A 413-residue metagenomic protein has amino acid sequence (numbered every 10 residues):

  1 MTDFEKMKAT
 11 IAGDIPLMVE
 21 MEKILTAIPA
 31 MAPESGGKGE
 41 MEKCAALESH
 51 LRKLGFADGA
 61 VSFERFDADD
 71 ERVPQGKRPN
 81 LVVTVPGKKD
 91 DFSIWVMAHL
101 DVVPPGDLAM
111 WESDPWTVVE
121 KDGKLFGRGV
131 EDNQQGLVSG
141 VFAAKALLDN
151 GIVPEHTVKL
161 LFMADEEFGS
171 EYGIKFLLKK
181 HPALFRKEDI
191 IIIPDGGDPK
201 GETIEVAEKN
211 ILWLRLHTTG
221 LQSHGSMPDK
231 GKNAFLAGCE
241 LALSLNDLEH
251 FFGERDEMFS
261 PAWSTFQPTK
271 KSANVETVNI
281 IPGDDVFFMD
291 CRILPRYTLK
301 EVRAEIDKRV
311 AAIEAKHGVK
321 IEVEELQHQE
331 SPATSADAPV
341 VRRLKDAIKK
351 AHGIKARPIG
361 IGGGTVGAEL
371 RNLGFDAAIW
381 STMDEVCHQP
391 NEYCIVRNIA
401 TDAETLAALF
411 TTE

Functional and structural regions predicted by a protein language model:
M1-K6, A12-G13, A30, A60 (+4 more regions): Metal-dependent amide/peptide-bond hydrolase catalytic core, centered on the "pita-bread" metallohydrolase fold
T2-L125, D149-P154: Acidic/His- and Gly-rich active-site-bordering loop/insert found across diverse amide/peptide-bond hydrolases
R78, S113, E155, K187 (+2 more regions): Short, solvent-exposed loop/turn segments at the edges of secondary structure
M97-H99, F162-M163, I192-D195, T219 (+1 more regions): Short beta-strand segments
A109-T117, G173-F185, E208-I211, A377: A glycine- and small-aliphatic-rich helix-loop capping segment at beta-alpha/alpha-beta transitions that lines
D122-E131, S223-G225: A short glycine/serine-rich beta->alpha loop
E131-A207: Acidic/histidine-rich catalytic neighborhood of metal-dependent amide-processing enzymes
